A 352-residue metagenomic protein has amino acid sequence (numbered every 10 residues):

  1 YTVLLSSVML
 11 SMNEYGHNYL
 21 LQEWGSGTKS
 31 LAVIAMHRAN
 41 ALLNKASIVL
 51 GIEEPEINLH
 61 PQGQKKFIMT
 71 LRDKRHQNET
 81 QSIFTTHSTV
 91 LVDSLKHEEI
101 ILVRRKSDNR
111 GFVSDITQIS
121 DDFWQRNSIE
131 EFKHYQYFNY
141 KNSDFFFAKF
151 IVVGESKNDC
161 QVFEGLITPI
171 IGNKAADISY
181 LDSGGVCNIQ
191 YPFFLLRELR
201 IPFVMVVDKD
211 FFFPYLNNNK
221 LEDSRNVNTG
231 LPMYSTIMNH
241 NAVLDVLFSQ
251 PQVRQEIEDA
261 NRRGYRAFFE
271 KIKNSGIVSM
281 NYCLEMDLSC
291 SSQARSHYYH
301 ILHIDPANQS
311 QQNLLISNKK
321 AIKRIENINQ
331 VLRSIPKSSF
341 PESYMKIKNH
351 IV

Functional and structural regions predicted by a protein language model:
Y1-L4, N281: A short catalytic or substrate-binding loop motif that flags glycine-/basic-rich loops and adjacent residues that bind
V3-K141, C160-Q161, L288, P341-V352: Switch/communication elements of ASCE P-loop NTPase nucleotide-binding domains
R105-V352: Acidic, divalent-metal-binding catalytic cores of TOPRIM and closely related two-metal-ion phosphodiester/pyrophosphate
